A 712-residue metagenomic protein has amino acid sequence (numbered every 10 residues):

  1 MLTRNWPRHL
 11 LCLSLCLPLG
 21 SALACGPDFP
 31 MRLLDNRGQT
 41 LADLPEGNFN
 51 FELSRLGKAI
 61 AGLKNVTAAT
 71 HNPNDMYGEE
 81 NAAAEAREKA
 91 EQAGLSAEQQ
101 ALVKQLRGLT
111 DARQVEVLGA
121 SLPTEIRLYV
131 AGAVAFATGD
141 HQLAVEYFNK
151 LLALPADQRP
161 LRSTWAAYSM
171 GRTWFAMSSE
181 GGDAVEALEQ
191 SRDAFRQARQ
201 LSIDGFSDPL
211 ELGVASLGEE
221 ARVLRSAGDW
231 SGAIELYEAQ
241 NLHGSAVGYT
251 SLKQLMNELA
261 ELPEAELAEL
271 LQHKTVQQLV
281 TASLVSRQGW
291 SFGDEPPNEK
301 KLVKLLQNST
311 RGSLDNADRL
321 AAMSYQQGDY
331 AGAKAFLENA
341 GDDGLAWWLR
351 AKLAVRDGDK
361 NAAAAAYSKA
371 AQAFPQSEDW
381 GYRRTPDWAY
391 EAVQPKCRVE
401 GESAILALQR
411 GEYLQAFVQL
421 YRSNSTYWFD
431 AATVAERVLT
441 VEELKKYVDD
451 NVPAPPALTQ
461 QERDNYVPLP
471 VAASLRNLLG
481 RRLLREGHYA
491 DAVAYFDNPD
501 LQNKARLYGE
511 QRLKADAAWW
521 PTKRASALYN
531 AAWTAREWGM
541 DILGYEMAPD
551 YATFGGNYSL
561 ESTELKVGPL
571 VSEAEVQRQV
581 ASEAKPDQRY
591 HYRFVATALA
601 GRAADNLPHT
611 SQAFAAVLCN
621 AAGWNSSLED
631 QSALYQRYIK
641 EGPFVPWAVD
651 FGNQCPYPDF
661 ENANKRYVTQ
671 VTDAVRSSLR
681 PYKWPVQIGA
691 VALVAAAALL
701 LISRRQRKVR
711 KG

Functional and structural regions predicted by a protein language model:
L2-L10: Bacterial N-terminal signal peptides that target proteins for export
L10-G20: Bacterial N-terminal signal peptides
L23-K150, P155, R159-S169, G182-D357 (+1 more regions): Extracytoplasmic/secretory-pathway proteins
S678-A690: N-terminal membrane-entry
V691-Q706: Alpha-helical transmembrane segments
R707-G712: Cytoplasmic C-terminal tails of single-pass
